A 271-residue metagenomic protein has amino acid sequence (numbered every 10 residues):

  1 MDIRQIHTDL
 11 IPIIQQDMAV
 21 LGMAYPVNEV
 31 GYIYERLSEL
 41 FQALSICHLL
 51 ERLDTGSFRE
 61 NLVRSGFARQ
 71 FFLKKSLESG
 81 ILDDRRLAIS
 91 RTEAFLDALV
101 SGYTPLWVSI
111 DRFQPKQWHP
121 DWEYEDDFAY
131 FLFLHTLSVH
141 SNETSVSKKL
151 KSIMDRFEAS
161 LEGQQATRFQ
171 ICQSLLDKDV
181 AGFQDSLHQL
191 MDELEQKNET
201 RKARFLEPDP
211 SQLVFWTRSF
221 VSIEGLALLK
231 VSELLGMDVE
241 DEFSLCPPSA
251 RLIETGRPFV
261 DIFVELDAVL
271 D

Functional and structural regions predicted by a protein language model:
M1-I14, M18-M23, H48-E51, E242-C246 (+1 more regions): N-terminal leader regions that mediate targeting or early regulatory function
D2-K197: Eukaryote-skewed repeat-based solenoidal scaffolds used as protein-protein interaction platforms, primarily
L176, V180-D271: Long, ordered, amphipathic alpha-helical scaffolds
